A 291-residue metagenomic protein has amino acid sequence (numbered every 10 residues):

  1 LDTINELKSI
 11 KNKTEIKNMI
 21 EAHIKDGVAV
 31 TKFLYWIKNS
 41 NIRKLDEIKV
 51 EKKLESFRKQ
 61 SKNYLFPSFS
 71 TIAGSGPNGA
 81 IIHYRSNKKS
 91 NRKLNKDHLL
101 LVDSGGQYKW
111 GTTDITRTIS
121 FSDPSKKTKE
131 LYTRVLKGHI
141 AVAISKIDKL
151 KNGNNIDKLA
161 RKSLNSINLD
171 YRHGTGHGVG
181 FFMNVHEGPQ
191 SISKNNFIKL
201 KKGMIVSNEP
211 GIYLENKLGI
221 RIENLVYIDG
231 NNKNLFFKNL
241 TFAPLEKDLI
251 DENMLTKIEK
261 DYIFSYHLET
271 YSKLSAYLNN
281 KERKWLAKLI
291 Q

Functional and structural regions predicted by a protein language model:
L1-Q291: Active-site neighborhoods and metal-handling regions in enzymes and metal-associated proteins
